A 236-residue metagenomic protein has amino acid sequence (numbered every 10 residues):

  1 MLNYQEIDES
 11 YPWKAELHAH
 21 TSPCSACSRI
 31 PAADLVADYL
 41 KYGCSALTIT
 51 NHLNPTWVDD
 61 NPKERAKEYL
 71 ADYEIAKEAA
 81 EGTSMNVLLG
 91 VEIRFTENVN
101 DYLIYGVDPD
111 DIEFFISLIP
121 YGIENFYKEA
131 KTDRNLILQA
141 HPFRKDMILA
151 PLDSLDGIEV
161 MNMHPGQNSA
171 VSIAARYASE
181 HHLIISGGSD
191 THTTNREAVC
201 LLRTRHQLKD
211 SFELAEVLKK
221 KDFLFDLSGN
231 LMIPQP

Functional and structural regions predicted by a protein language model:
M1-L17, T21, A32-A33, A37 (+2 more regions): Charged catalytic cores and adjacent phosphate/nucleic-acid-binding surfaces used for phosphate/nucleic-acid chemistry
M1-T96, D153, T193-N195: An N-terminally biased module of ancient metal coordination in phosphate/nucleic-acid-related enzymes
E9, K14, L40, K77-E81 (+2 more regions): Surface-exposed amphipathic alpha-helices with a cationic face
P23-C27, R65, E113-S117, L136-L138 (+1 more regions): Short, flexible loop segments at the rims of nucleotide/cofactor-binding pockets, characterized by
T48-I49, L138-Q139, E159: Conserved beta-strand positions in the central sheet of alpha/beta enzyme cores
A66-A71, I116-F126, N168-R176: Active-site-adjacent beta->alpha loops and helix N-cap segments on the catalytic face of soluble alpha/beta enzymes
N100-R134: Binuclear metal-dependent hydrolase catalytic cores centered on His/Asp/Glu-rich metal-binding motifs
